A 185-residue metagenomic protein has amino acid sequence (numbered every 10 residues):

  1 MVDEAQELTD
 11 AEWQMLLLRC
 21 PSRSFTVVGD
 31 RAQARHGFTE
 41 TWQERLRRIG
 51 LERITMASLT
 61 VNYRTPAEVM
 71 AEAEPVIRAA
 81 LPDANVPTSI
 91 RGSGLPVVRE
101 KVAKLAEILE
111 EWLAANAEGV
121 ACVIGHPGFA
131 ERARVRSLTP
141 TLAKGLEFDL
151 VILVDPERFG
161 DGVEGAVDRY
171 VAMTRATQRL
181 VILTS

Functional and structural regions predicted by a protein language model:
M1-V2: Walker B beta-strand of ABC/ABC-like P-loop ATPase nucleotide-binding domains, specifically the conserved hydrophobic
Q6-S185: Conserved helicase motor core of SF1/SF2 NTP-dependent helicases
